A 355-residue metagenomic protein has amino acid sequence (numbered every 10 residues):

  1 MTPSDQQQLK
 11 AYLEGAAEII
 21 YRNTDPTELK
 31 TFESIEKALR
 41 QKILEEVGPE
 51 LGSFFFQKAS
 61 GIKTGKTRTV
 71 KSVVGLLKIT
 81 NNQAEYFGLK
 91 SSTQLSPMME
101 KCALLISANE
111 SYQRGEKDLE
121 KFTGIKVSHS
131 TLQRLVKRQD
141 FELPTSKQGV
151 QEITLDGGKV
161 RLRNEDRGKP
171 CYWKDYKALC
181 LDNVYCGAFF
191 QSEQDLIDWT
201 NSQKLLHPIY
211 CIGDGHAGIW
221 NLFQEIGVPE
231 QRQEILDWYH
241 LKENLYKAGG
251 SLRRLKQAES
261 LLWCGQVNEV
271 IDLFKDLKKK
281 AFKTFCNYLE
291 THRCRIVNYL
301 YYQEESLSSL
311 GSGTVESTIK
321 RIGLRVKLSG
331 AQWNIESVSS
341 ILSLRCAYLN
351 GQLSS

Functional and structural regions predicted by a protein language model:
Q6-T93, F122, Q133: Short, flexible loop/hinge motifs at secondary-structure junctions
E45, S53, N81, L104 (+2 more regions): Acidic/histidine-rich catalytic cores and adjacent linkers of DNA breakage/strand-transfer/modification proteins
F56-Q57, I62-C102, I125-C211, A217 (+1 more regions): RNase H-like nuclease fold core
L95, L105-S111: Helix-boundary capping/turn motifs
N109-L119, I219: Short, charged amphipathic recognition helices of the HTH superfamily and cognate SANT/SANTA-like modules
L119-I125: Conserved short loop/turn motifs at secondary-structure junctions
